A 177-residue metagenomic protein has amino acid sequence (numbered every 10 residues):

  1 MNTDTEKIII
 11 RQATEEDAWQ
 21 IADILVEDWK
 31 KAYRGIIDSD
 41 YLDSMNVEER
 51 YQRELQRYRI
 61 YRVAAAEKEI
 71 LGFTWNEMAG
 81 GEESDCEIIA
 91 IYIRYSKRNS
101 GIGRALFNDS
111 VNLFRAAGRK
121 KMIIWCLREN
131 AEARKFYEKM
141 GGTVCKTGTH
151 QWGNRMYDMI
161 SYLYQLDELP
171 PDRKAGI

Functional and structural regions predicted by a protein language model:
N2-T3, M159-I177: Terminal substrate-recognition subdomain of acyl/acetyltransferases
I8, Q12-W19, D23-S96, R104-D109 (+3 more regions): Acetyl-CoA-dependent GNAT
Q20, E87, G101, K121 (+1 more regions): Amphipathic alpha-helical recognition patches that constitute DNA-binding helices
I24, A117, K139-M140: Structural motif
R94-S96, S100, R128-E129: Active-site acidic-Proline motif in GNAT/NAT acetyltransferases
F114-W125: Conserved GNAT acetyl-CoA-binding A-motif
I124-A133, Q151-M156: Conserved beta-strand-loop-alpha-helix junction that forms the acyl-donor binding cleft
E138-K146: Conserved acetyl-CoA-binding loop of GNAT-fold acetyltransferases
